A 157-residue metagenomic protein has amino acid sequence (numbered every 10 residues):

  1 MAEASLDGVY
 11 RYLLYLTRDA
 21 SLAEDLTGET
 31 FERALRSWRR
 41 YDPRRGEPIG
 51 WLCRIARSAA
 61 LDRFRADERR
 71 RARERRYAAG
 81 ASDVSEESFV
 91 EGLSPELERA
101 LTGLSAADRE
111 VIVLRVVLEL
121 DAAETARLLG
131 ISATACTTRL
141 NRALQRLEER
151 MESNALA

Functional and structural regions predicted by a protein language model:
M1, S5, V9, T30 (+2 more regions): Residue-level preference for hydrophobic side chains embedded in well-ordered alpha helices
M1-R11, E24, L35, R109: A short, charge-rich alpha-helical start-of-domain segment used by transcription regulators
Y10-E29, R39-R44, L156-A157: Short, charged helix-capping/linker segments at alpha-helix termini
D25-E32, R36, G46-S58: Structural recognition of an alpha-helix C-terminal capping motif at a helix-to-coil junction
R36, R40, C53, R57-R76 (+1 more regions): Arg/Lys-rich amphipathic alpha helix in sigma70-family domain 2
L61, A122-A123, L129-A157: DNA-recognition helix of helix-turn-helix
R70-S94, D121: Internal acidic/polar
V111-R115: A short pre-motif secondary-structure segment
